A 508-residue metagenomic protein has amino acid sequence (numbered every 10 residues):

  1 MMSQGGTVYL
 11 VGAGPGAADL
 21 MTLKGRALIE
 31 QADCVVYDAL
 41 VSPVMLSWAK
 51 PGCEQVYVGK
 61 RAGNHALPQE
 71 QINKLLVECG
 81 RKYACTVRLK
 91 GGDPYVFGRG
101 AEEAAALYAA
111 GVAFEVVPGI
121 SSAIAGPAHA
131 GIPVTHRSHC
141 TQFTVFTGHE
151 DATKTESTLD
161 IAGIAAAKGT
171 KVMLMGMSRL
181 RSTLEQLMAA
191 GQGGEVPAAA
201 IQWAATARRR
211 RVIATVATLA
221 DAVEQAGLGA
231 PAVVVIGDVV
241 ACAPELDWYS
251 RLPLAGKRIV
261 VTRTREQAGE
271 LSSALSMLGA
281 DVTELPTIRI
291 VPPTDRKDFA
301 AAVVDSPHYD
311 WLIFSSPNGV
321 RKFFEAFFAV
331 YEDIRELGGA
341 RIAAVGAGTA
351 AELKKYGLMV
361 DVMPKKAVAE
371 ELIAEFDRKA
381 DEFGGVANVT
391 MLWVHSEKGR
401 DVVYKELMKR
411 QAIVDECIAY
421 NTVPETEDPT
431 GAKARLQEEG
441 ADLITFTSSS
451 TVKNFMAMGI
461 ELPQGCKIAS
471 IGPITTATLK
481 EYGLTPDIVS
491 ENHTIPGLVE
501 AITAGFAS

Functional and structural regions predicted by a protein language model:
M1-A18, L23-I120, I124-A125, A220 (+5 more regions): Class I S-adenosyl-L-methionine
G6-L10, C34, Y83-V87, Q142 (+5 more regions): Residue-level preference for the first positions of well-ordered beta-strands
D33-V35, Q55, T86, P133 (+5 more regions): Short, well-ordered beta-strand core segments
S42, G52, V116-P127, Q142-K154 (+4 more regions): Conserved beta-alpha
P43, I72-C79, H129-P133, S157-I161 (+1 more regions): Short, charged beta->alpha transition segments
T153-A199: Conserved anion/nucleotide-ligand pocket segment
